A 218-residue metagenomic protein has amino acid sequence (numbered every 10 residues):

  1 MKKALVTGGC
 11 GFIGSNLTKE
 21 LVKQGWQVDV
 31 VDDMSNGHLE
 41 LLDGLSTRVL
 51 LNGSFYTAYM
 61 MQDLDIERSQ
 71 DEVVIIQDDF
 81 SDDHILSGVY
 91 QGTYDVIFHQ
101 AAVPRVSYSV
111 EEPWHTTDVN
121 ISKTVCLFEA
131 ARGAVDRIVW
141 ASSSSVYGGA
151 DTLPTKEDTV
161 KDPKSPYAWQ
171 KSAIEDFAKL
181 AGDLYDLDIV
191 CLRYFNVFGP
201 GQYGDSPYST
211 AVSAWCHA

Functional and structural regions predicted by a protein language model:
M1-V197: N-terminal Rossmann-like NAD(P)+-binding domain of SDR-like oxidoreductases, especially those catalyzing
V119-S122, T210-A214: A general alpha-helical scaffold signature found inside nucleotide-binding enzyme cores
E129, S213, H217-A218: Generic alpha-helical structural context detector
S172, V197-S213: Glycine/proline-rich active-site loop of Rossmann-fold NAD(P)-dependent oxidoreductases
